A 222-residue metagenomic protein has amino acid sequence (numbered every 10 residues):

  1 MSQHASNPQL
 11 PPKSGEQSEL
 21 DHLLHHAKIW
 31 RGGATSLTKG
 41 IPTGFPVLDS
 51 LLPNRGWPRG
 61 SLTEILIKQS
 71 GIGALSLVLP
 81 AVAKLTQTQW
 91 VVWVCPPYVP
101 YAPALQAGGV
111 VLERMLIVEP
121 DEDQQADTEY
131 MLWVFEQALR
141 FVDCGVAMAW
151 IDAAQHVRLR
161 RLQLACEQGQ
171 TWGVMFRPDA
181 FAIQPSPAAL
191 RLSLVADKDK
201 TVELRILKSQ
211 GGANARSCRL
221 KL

Functional and structural regions predicted by a protein language model:
M1-W93, A107-E113, Q124-Q125, S209-G212: Detector for small/aliphatic-rich hydrophobic stretches
T63, V92, L116-V118, M148 (+2 more regions): Hydrophobic/aromatic beta-strand patches that form the interior of the parallel beta-sheet core in alpha/beta enzyme
L77-A81, A104, V134, R158-L162 (+1 more regions): A short acidic, amphipathic alpha-helical/loop segment
T88-V146, A154-V157: Conserved inter-motif catalytic segment of the P-loop NTP-binding fold
G108-V111, G169, A188: Short, structured coil segments at secondary-structure junctions
E136, L162-Q163, L192-V195: A generic local secondary-structure boundary/capping motif
A138-I183: A contiguous pocket-lining binding segment that forms or flanks enzyme active sites
R177-L222: Phosphate-binding/switch region of NTP-binding enzymes
